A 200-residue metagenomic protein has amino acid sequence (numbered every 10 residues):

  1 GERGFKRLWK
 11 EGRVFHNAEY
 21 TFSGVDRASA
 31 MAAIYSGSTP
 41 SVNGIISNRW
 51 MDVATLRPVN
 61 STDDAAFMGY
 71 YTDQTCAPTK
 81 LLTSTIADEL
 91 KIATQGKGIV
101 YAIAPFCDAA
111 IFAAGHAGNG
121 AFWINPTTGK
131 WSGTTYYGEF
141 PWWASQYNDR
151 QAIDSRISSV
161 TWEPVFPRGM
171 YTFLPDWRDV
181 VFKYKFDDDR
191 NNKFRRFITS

Functional and structural regions predicted by a protein language model:
E2-V42, I99-I103: Short, structured active-site-proximal loop/turn typified by the sulfatase FGly-forming signature C/S-X-P-X-R
S38-S200: His/Asp/Glu-rich, glycine-adjacent segments that coordinate divalent cations and/or stabilize oxyanion chemistry on
